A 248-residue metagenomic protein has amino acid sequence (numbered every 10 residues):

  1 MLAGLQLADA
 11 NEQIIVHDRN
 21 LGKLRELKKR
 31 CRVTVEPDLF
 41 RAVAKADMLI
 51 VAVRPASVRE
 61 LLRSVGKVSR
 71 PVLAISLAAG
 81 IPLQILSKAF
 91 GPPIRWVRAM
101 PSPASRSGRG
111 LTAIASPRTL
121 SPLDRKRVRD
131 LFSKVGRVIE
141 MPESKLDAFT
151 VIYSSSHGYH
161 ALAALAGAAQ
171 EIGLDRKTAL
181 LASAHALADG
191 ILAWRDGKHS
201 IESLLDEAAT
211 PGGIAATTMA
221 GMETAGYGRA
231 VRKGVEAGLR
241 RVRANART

Functional and structural regions predicted by a protein language model:
M1-L2, L21-E26, R30-C31, L39-I114: Rossmann-like NAD(P)(H) cofactor-binding subdomain of soluble oxidoreductases
L2-A8: Gly/Ala-rich phosphate-binding loop of Rossmann-like dinucleotide-binding domains, activating on the conserved
A8-K28: NAD(P)-binding Rossmann-fold cofactor-contacting core
I14, L24, A42, V58 (+3 more regions): Small-residue helix-packing motif on alpha-helices
R30, I85-R95, L111-A148, H157-K198 (+1 more regions): Internal alpha-helical scaffold of NAD(P)-dependent oxidoreductase catalytic cores
T34-L39, I139-M141: Short acidic-hydrophobic, aromatic-tinged amphipathic segments that line or gate anion-handling sites
A184-T248: NAD(P)-dependent Rossmann-like dehydrogenase/reductase catalytic/cofactor-binding core
